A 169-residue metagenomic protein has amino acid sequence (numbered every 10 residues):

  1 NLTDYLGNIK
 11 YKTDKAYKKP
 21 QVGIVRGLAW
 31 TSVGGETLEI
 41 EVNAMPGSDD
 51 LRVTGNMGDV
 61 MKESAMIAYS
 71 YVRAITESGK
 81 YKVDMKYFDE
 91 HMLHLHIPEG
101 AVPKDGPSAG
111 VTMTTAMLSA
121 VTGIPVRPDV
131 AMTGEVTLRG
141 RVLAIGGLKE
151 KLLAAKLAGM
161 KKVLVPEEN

Functional and structural regions predicted by a protein language model:
L2, N8-R26, V33-N169: Peripheral, non-AAA+ core regions of ATP-driven protein-machinery
